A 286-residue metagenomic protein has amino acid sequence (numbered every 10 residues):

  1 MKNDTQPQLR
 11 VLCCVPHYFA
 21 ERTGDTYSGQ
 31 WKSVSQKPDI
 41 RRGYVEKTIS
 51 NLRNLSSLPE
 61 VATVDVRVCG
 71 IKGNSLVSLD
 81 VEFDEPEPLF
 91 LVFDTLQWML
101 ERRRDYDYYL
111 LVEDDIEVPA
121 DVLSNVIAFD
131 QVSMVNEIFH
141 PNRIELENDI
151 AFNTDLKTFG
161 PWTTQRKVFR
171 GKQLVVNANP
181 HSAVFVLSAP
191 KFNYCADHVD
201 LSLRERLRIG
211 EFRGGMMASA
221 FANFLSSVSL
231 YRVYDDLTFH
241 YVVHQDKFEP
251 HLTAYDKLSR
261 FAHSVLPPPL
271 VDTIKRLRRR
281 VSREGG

Functional and structural regions predicted by a protein language model:
M1, E249-G286: Membrane-proximal basic amphipathic "stem/tether" segments
M1-R53: N-proximal low-complexity "stem/linker" segments adjacent to membrane-targeting elements
L12-T26, C69-K72, E113, P141-I144 (+1 more regions): Short loop/turn segments at strand-loop or loop-helix junctions that form parts of catalytic or ligand-binding pockets
V34-L55, L89-L96, D121-V126, F212-A222: Well-ordered, non-membrane alpha-helical segments in soluble/globular domains
C69-D107: Active-site-proximal specificity loops/subdomain of glycosyltransferases
Y106-E117: Short beta-strand-to-loop acidic/aromatic patch adjacent to the donor-nucleotide binding site
P119-E205: Conserved catalytic core of nucleotide-sugar-dependent glycosyltransferases
G171-R260: Catalytic core and acceptor-binding pocket of nucleotide-sugar-dependent glycosyltransferases
